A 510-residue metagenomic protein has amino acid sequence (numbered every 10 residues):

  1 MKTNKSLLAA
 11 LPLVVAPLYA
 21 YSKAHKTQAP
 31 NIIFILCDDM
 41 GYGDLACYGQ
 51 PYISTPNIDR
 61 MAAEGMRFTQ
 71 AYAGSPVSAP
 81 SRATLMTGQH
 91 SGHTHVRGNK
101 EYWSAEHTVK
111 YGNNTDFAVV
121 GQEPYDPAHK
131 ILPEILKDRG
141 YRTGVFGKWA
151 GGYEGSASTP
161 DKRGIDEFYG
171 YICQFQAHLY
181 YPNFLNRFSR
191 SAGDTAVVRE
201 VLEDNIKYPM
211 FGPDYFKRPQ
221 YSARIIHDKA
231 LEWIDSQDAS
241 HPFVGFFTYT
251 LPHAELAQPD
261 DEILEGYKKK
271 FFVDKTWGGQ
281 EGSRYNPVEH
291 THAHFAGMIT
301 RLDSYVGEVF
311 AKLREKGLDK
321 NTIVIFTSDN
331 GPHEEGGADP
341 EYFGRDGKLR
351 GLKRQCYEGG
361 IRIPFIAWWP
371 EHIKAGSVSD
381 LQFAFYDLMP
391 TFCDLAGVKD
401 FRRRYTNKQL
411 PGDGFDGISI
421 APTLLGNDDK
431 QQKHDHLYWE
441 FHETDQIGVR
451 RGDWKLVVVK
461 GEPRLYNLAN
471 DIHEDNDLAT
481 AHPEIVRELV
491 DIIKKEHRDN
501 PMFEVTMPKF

Functional and structural regions predicted by a protein language model:
M1-Q28: Bacterial Sec-dependent N-terminal signal peptides
A20, Y42-I131, I135-Y141, G155 (+2 more regions): Active-site segment of extracytoplasmic enzymes that catalyze sulfate/phosphate-ester chemistry
T27-P30, C37-I53, R60, T69 (+10 more regions): Active-site-proximal cap/lid insertion segments
G74, Y125, K353-E358, L437-E440 (+1 more regions): Short Gly/Pro-enriched turn/cap motifs at secondary-structure boundaries
L132, K148, L388, I420: Short active-site alpha-helical segment characteristic of glycosyltransferases and processive polysaccharide synthases
K408-K430: Acidic, glycine-rich loop-and-strand cores that form catalytic or ligand-binding grooves in diverse globular domains
V449-G452: Active-site beta-strand termini and strand-to-loop segments that position acidic
